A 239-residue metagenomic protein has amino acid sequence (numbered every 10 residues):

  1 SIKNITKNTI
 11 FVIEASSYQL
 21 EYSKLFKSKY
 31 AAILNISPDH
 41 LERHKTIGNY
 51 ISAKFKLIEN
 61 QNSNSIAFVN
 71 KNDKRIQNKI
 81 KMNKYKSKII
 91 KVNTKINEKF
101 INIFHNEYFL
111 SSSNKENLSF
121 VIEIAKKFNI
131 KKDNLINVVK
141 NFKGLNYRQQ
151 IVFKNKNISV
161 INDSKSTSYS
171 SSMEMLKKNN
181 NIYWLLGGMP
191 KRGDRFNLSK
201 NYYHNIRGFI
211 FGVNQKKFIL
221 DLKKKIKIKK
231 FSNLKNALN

Functional and structural regions predicted by a protein language model:
I5-K91, I96-F109: Flexible active-site lid/hinge loop adjacent to a nucleotide/diphosphate and Mg2+-phosphate binding pocket
Y22, K56, N78-K79, S171-M175 (+3 more regions): A short acidic, amphipathic alpha-helical/loop segment
K27, N83-Y85, K178-N179, H204 (+1 more regions): Short, structured coil segments at secondary-structure junctions
A67-K71, L185-L186, N205-V213: Short internal beta-strands
D73-N78, N97-E98, K191-D194, N214-L220: Short, charged/polar "capping" segments at the starts of alpha-helices and the immediately preceding loops
K86-K99, I136-K140, Q150, I228-K235: Beta-strand->loop->alpha-helix junctions that form or flank phosphate-binding loops in nucleotide-handling enzymes
E107-N205: Nucleotide phosphate-binding/pyrophosphate-handling subdomain across enzymes that bind or process nucleotide phosphates
R195-N239: C-terminal helical cap/extension that packs against the catalytic core of soluble nucleotide-cofactor enzymes
